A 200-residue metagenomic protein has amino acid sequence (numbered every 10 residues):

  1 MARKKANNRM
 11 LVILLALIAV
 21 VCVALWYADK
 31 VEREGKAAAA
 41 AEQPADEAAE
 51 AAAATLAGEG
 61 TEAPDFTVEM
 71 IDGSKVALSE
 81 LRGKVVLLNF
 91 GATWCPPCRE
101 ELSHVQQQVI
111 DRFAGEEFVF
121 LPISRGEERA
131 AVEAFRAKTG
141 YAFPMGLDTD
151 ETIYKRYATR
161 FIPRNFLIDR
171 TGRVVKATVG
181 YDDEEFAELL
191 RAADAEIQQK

Functional and structural regions predicted by a protein language model:
M1-E62, L190, K200: N-terminal targeting signals for export/organelle localization
A57-G60, D65-V86: A short beta-strand-turn-helix
F66, V76, L81, F90-W94 (+3 more regions): Conserved hydrophobic/aromatic "anchor" residues that stabilize well-ordered secondary structure elements
R82, F90-Q107: Conserved redox-active cysteine motifs that mediate thiol-disulfide chemistry, especially di-cysteine Cys-X(1-2)-Cys
R82-K84, G115, A142, T159-R160: Active-site acidic short loop of glycosyltransferases
R99-T139, T149-R156: Structural microenvironment flanking redox-active thiols in thiol-disulfide oxidoreductases
A134-A142, D148-I197: Thiol/disulfide oxidoreductase modules built on the thioredoxin-like
